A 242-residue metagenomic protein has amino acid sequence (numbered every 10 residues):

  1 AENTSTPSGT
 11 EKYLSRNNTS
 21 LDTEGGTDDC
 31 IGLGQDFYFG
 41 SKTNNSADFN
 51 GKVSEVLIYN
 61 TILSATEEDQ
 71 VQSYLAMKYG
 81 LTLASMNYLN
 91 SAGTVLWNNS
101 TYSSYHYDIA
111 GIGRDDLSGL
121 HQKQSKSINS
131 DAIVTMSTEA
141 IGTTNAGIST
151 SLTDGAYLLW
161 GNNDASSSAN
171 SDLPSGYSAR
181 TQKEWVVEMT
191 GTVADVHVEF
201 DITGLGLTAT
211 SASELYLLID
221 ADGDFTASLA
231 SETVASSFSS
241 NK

Functional and structural regions predicted by a protein language model:
A1-D29, S41-N44, I58: Extracellular glycan-interaction surfaces
N3-P7, T43-N44, N60-E67, M77-A84 (+1 more regions): Acidic glycine-/aspartate-rich tracts in secreted/extracellular proteins
N17-L21, I219-T226: Change "in extracellular beta-sheet-rich domains … of secreted and cell-surface proteins" to "in beta-sheet-rich domains
G32-L63: Extracellular glycan-interaction patches encoded by glycine-rich segments
S54-H121: Extended recognition patches within non-cytosolic domains
T94-S178: Catalytic cores of secreted or luminal carbohydrate-active enzymes
S171-E214, A221: Proteolytic processing hotspots in large secreted/extracellular or virion-associated proteins and select intracellular
G223-K242: Proteolytic cleavage junctions
